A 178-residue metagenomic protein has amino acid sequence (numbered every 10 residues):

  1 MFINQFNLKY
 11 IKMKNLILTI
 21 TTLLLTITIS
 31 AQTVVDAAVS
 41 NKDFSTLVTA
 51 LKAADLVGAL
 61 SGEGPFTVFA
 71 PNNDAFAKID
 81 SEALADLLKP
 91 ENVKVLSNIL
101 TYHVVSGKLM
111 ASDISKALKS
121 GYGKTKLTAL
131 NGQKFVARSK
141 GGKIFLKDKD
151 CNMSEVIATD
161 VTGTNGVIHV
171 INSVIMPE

Functional and structural regions predicted by a protein language model:
M1-Q32: Bacterial Sec-dependent N-terminal signal peptides
L18, I29-E178: Mature, structured domains of secreted/extracytosolic soluble proteins
